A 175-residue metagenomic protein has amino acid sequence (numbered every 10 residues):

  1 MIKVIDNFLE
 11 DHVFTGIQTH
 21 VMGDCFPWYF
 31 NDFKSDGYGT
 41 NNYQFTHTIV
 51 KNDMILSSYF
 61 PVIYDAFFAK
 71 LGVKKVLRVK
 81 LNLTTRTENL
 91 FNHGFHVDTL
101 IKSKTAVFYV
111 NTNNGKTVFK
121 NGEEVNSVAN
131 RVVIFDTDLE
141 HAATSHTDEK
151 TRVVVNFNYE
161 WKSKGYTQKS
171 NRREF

Functional and structural regions predicted by a protein language model:
M1-K74, S170-F175: Non-heme Fe(II)/2-oxoglutarate
A69-E88: A short glycine-rich, His/Asp/Glu-containing loop-to-beta-strand
R86, V125-A142: Conserved metal-binding segment of the jelly-roll/cupin
N89-G94, I101-S103, Y109-V128, T167-S170: A short beta-strand-loop-beta hairpin characteristic of the jelly-roll/cupin
G94-H96, E140-D148: Short beta-strand His + acidic residue motifs that chelate non-heme Fe in jelly-roll/DSBH and cupin folds
A106-F108, E149-G165: A short hydrophobic beta-strand segment most commonly corresponding to one strand of the jelly-roll/cupin
V118, F157-F175: Double-stranded beta-helix
